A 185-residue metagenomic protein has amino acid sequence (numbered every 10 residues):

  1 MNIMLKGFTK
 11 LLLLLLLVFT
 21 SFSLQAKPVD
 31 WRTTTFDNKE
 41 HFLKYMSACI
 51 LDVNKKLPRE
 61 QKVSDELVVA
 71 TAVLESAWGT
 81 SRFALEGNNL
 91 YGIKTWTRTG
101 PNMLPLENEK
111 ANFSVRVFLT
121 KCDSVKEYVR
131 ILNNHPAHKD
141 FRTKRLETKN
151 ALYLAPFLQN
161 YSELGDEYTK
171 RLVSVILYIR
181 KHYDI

Functional and structural regions predicted by a protein language model:
N2-L12: Bacterial N-terminal signal peptides that target proteins for export
L12-T20: Bacterial N-terminal signal peptides
F22-A70, L74-I185: Catalytic cores of secreted/periplasmic lytic hydrolases that degrade extracellular macromolecules
